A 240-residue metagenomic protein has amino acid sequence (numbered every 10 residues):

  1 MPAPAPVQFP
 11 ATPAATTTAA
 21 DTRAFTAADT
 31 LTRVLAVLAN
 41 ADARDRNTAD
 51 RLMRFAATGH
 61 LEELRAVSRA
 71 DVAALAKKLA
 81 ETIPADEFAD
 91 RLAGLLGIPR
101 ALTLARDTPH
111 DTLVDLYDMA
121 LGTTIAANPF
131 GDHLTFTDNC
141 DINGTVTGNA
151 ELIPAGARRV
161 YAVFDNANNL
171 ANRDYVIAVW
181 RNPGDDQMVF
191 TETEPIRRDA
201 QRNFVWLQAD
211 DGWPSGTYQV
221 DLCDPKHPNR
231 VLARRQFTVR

Functional and structural regions predicted by a protein language model:
P2-A127: Long, contiguous interaction/targeting segments characteristic of exported/extracellular or secretory-pathway proteins
D111-V160: Short, compositionally biased P/S/T/A/G/V-rich stretches that sit at domain boundaries
A157, R173, W213-T217: Extracellular Ig-like/FN3 beta-sandwich strand-entry sites
V160-A167: Short edge beta-strand/loop segments characteristic of extracellular beta-sandwich folds
V179-M188, P225-H227: Change "in extracellular beta-sheet-rich domains … of secreted and cell-surface proteins" to "in beta-sheet-rich domains
Q187-D199, Q236: Solvent-exposed serine/threonine-rich low-complexity stretches and specific carbohydrate-binding patches
P195-Q219: Short, solvent-exposed, Trp/other aromatic-anchored flexible loops in extracytoplasmic proteins
D224-R234: Short acidic/polar inter-strand loop motif in beta-rich domains
